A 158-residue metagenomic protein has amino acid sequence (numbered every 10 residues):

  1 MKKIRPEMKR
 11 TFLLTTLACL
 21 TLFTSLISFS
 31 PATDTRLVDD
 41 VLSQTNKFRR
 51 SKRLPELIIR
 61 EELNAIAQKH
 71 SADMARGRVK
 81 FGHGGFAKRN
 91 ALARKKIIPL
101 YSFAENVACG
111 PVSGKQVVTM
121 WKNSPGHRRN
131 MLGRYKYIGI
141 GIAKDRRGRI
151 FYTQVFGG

Functional and structural regions predicted by a protein language model:
K2, I27-G158: Functional surface patches built around histidine and acidic residues
I4-T16: Bacterial N-terminal signal peptides that target proteins for export
T15-S25: Bacterial N-terminal signal peptides
